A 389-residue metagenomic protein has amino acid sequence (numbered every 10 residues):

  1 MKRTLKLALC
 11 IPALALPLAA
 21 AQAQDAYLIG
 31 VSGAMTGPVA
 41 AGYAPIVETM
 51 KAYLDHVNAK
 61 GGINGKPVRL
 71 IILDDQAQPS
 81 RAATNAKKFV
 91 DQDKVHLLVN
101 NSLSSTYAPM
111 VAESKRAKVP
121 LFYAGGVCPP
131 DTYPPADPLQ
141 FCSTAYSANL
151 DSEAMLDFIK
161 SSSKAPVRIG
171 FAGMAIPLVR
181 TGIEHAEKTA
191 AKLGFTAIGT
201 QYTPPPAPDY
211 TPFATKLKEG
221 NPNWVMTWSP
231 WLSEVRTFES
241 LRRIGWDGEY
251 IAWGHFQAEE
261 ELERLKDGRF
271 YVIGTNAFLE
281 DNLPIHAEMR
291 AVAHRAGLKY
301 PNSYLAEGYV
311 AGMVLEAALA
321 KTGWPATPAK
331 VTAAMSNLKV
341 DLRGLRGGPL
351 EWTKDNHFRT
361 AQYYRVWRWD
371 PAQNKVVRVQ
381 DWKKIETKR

Functional and structural regions predicted by a protein language model:
M1-Q22: Gram-negative bacterial Sec-dependent N-terminal signal peptides
A21-V31, A59-P67, K160-R168: Immediate post-signal peptide segment of exported/extracytoplasmic ligand-binding proteins
A26, A41-E48, K60-Y133, T203-Y210 (+1 more regions): Beta-alpha junction/loop-to-helix N-cap segments that form part of ligand/metal-binding clefts
G30-K51, L73-S80, S102-L103, A172-T181 (+1 more regions): Extracytoplasmic "Venus flytrap"
K51, D55-G62, K87-V95, A112-V119 (+8 more regions): Sec-exported extracytoplasmic/periplasmic mature domains
V95-T200, D247-D267: Extracytoplasmic ligand/sensor domains, especially the bilobed periplasmic-binding protein
A145, F238-Y309, K321, V379-T387: Extracellular/periplasmic periplasmic-binding protein-like sensory domains
R295-L305, E316-R378: Segments of small-molecule ligand-sensing domains
